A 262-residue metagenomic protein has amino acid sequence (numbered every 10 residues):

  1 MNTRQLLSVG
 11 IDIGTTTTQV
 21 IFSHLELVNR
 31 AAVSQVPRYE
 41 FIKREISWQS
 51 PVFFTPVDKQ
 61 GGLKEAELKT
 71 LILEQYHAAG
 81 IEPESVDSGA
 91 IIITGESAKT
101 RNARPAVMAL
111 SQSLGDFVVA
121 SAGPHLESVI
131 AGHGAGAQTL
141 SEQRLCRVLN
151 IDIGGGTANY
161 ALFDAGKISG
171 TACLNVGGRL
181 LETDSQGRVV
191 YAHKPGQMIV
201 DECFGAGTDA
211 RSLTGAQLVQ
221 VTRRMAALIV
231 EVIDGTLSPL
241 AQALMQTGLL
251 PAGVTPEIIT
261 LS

Functional and structural regions predicted by a protein language model:
M1-T15, I21-A32, R38-N150, F163-S262: Nucleotide/phosphate-binding catalytic cleft detector across ATP-hydrolyzing and phosphate-transferring enzymes
T16, G156-A158: Conserved Rossmann-like nucleotide-cofactor binding loop
I153: Glycine-rich phosphate-binding/catalytic subdomain of phosphoryl-transfer and nucleotide/sugar-phosphate-processing
